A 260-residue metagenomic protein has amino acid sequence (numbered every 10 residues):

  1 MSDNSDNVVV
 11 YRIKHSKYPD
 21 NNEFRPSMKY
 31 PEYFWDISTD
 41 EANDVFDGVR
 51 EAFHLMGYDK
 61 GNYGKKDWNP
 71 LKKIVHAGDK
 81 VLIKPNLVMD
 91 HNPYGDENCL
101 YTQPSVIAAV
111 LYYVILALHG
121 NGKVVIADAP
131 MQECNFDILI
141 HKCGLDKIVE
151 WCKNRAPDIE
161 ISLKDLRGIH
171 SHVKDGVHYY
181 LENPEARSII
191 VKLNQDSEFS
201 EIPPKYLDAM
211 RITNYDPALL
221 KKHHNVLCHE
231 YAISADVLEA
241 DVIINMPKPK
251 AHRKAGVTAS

Functional and structural regions predicted by a protein language model:
M1-S260: N-terminal and secondary-structure boundary signal
